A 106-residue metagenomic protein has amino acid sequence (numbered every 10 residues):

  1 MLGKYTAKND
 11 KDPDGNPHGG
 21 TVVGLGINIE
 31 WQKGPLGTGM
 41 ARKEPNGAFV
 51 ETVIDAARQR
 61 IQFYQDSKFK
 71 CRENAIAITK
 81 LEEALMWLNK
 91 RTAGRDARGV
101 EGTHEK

Functional and structural regions predicted by a protein language model:
M1-F49, H104-K106: Long, non-catalytic architectural segments outside compact domain cores
D10-D14, D55, D66, D96: Acidic-enriched, low-complexity/disordered segments with a strong bias for Aspartate over Glutamate
I27-I29, I54, I61, I76-I78: Weak global preference for isoleucine
G37-G39, Q62, D96: Residues in flexible loops and secondary-structure boundaries
N46-F63: Short acidic, glycine/tyrosine-flanked loop/strand segments centered on an H-E-D-like triad
Y64-G102: Short, compact, well-ordered microdomains
